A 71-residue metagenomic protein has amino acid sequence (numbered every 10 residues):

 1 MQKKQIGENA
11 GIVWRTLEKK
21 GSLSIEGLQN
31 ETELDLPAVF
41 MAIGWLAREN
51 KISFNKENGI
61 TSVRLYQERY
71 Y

Functional and structural regions predicted by a protein language model:
K3-A10, S24, K56-Y71: Short, cationic-aromatic polyanion-contact patches
I6-S22, E26-E31: Short amphipathic alpha-helical interface segments
L28, F40, E57-N58: Short loop/turn and capping residues at structural boundaries
L34-W45: Short amphipathic alpha-helical interaction segments
A47-E57: A short, conserved structural fragment
